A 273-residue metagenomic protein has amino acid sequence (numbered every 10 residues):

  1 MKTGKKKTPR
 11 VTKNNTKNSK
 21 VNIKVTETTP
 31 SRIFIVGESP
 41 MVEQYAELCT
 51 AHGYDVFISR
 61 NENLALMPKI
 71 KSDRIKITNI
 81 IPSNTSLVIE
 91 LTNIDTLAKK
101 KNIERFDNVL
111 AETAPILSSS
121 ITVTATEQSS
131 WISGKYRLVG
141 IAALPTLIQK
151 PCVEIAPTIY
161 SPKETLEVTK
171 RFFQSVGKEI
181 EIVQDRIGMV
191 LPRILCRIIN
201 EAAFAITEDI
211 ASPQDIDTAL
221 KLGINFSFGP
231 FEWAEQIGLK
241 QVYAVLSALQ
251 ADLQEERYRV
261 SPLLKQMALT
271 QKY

Functional and structural regions predicted by a protein language model:
M1-I103, D107-A111, P115, I132-G140 (+3 more regions): NAD(P)-dependent Rossmann-like dehydrogenase/reductase catalytic/cofactor-binding core
N61-E62, T122, A143-L144: Short, acidic/turn-prone active-site loops that include or flank metal/cofactor- and phosphate-binding residues
L66-I70, E127, L147-E154: Short, charged, surface-exposed secondary-structure boundary motifs
S119-E127: N-terminal Rossmann-like NAD(P) cofactor-binding subdomain of oxidoreductases, focused on the glycine-rich
T126-P145, I155: Long amphipathic alpha-helical segments with strong coiled-coil/leucine-zipper propensity
P145-A156, S175-I198, W233-A234: Conserved Rossmann-fold dehydrogenase catalytic segment
T146-E167, F204-I206: Short beta-strand and adjoining strand-loop segment in the mid-core of the Rossmann-like NAD(P)-dependent dehydrogenase
